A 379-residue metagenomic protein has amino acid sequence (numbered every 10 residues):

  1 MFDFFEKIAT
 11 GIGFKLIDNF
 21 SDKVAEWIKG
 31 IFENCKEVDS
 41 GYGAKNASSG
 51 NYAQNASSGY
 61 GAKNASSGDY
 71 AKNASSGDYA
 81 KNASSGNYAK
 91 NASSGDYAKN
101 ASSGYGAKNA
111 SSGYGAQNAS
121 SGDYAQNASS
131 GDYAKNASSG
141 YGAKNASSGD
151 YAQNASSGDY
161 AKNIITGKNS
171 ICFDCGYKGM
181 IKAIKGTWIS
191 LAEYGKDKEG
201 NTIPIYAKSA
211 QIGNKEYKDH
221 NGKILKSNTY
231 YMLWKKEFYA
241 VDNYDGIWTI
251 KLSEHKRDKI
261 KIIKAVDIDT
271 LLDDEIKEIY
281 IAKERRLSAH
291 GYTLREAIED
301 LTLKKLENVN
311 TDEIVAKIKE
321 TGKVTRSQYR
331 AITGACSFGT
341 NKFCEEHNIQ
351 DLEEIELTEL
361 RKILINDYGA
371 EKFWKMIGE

Functional and structural regions predicted by a protein language model:
M1-G43, S49, I171-Y239: Intrinsically disordered, low-complexity terminal regions
Y42-N163: Thr-biased low-complexity repeat/linker tracts and other Thr-enriched repetitive architectures
K168-L191, K198, E307-N308, D312-A331: Active-site/pore-lining binding-face segments in mid-to-C-terminal subdomains
Y244-K251: Short N-terminal edge-element motif at the start of the domain
D258-R286: Short aromatic-glycine-(Arg/Gly/Cys) micro-motifs in beta-strand/loop hairpins
Y292-E307: A short, charged, amphipathic alpha-helix used as a generic interaction element across diverse proteins
E313-I355: Charged/polar low-complexity intrinsically disordered segments, enriched in acidic residues
N366-E379: Long, highly charged low-complexity segments enriched in Glu/Asp and Lys/Arg with interspersed Ser/Thr
